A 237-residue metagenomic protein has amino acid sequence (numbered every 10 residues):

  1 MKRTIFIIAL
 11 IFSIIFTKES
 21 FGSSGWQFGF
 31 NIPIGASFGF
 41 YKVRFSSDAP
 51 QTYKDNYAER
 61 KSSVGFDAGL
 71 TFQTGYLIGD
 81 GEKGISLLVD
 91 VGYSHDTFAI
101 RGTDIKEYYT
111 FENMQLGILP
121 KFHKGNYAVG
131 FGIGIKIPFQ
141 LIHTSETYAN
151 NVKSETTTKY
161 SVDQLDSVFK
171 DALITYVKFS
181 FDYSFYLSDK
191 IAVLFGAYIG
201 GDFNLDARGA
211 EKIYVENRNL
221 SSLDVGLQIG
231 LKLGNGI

Functional and structural regions predicted by a protein language model:
M1-T4, K18: Positively charged n-region of N-terminal signal peptides that target proteins for export
T4-S13: Sec-dependent N-terminal signal peptides
E19-K83, D224, G230-I237: Short glycine/proline- and aromatic-enriched beta-strand/turn motifs that initiate or cap beta-hairpins
S24-F28, S62-L70, K83-I85, Y108-L116 (+3 more regions): Residues that define the transmembrane beta-barrel architecture of outer-membrane proteins
F30-F38, F66-Y76, V91-Y93, L116-K124 (+4 more regions): Residues on the lipid-exposed face of transmembrane beta-strands in outer-membrane beta-barrel proteins
Y41-S47, N56-A58, S167-I237: Predominantly the C-terminal beta-signal and adjacent terminal strand-loop region of outer-membrane beta-barrel
Y41-T52, T97-E107, L141-E155, D206-Y214: Outer-membrane beta-barrel translocator domains and adjoining extracellular loop/strand segments of Gram-negative
I78-L87, N126-V129, L187-V193, N235-I237: Repeated loop/turn-to-beta-strand initiation elements of outer-membrane beta-barrel proteins
